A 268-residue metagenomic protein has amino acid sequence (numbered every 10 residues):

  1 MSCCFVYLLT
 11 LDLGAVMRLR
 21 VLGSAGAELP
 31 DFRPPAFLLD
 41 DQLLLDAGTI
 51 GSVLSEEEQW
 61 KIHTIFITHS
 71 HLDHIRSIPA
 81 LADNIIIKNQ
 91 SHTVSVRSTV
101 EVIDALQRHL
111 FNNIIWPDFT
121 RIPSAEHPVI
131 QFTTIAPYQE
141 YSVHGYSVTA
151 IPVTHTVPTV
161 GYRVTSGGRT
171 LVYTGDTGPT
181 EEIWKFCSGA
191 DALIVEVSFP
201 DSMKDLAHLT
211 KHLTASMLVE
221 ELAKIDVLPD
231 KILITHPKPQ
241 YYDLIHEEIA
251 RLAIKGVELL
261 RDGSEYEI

Functional and structural regions predicted by a protein language model:
C3-C4: Cysteine-centered motifs
M17-E58, V160-G175, A192: Conserved beta-strand hairpin/beta-sheet module of binuclear metal-dependent hydrolase folds, prominently
L19, D46, H69, L106 (+5 more regions): Divalent metal-coordination and catalytic microenvironments
Q42-L43, S91-S95, R169-L171, K231: Short active-site oxyanion
L45-G48, H63-D73, S77, T99 (+4 more regions): Active-site neighborhood of phospho(di)ester-bond hydrolases with catalytic His/Asp-centered motifs
G51-S98: Active-site metal-binding motif and surrounding structural segment of the metallo-beta-lactamase
V100-T159, E258-E265: Metallo-beta-lactamase
G178-E265: Cap/insert and terminal regions of metallo-dependent hydrolase folds
